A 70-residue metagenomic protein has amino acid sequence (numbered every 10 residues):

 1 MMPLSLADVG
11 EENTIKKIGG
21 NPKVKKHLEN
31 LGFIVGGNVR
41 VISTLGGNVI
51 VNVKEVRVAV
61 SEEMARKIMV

Functional and structural regions predicted by a protein language model:
M1-V70: Compact, glycine-rich, soluble single-domain proteins
